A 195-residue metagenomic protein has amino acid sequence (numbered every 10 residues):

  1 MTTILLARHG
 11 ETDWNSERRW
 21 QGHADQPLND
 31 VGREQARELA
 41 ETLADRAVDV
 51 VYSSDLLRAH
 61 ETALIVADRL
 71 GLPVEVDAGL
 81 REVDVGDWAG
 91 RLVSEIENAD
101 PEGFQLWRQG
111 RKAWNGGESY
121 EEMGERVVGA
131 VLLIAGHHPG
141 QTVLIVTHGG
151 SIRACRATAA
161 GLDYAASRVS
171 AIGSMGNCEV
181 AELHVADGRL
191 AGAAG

Functional and structural regions predicted by a protein language model:
M1-L5, V50: Extreme N-terminal starter segment of soluble prokaryotic enzymes
I4, Q141-T147: Generic beta-sheet signal
G10, G149: Active-site metal-binding loops of divalent metal-dependent hydrolases
E11-V66, G116-V127: Loop-to-helix element that buttresses phosphate recognition and phosphoryl-transfer chemistry
E38-G103: Phosphate-coordination/substrate-recognition cap region in phosphate-metabolizing enzymes
A44-A47, I134-Q141: Glycine-rich phosphate-binding loop signature in dinucleotide/nucleotide-binding domains
P101-E122: Short glycine/proline- and acidic residue-enriched helix-loop micro-motifs that form flexible lids or anion-recognition
L162-R189: Domain-level recognition of soluble alpha/beta enzyme cores, biased toward histidine phosphatases/phosphomutases
